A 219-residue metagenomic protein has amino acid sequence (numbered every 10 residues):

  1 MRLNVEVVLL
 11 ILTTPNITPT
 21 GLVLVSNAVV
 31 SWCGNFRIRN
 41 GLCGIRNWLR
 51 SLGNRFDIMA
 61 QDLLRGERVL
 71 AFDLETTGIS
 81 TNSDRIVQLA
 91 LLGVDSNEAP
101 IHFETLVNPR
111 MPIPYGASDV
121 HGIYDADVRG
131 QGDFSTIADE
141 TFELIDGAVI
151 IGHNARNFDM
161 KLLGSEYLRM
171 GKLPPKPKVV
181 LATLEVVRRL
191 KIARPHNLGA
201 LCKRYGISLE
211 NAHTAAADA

Functional and structural regions predicted by a protein language model:
E6-L12, P19-G21: Short, positively charged low-complexity motifs
W48, G53-K178, I192-H213: Conserved non-catalytic scaffold segment of RNase H-like nuclease domains
K176-V187: A short, structured active-site edge motif that brings together acidic residues
A217: Acidic donor-binding loop at a coil-to-helix junction in glycosyltransferase catalytic cores that engages
